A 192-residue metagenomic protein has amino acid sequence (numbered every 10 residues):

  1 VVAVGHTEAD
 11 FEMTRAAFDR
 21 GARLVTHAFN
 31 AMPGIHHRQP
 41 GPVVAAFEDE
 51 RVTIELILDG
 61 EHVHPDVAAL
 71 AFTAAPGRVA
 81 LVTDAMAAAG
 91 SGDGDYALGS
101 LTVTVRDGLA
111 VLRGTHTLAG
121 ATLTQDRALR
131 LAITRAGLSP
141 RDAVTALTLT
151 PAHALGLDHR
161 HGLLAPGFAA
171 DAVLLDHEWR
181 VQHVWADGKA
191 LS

Functional and structural regions predicted by a protein language model:
V1-D93: Active-site core of metal-dependent hydrolases
V44-I54, G60, F72-F168, A172-L175: His/Asp/Glu-enriched, well-ordered alpha-helical/loop segment that forms or immediately abuts the divalent-metal
E178-W185: Short, Lys/Arg- and Gly-enriched loop/turn segments at beta-strand edges
S192: Mg2+-dependent phosphoryl-transfer enzymes with acidic/Ser/Thr/Gly-rich catalytic loops
